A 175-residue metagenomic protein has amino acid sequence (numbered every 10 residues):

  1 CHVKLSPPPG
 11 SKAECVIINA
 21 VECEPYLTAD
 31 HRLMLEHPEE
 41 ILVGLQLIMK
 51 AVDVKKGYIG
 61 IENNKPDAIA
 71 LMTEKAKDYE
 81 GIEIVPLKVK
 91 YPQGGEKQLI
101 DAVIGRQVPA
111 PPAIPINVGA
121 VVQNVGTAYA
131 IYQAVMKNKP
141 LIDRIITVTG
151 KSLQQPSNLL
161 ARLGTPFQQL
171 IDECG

Functional and structural regions predicted by a protein language model:
C1-A102: Iron-sulfur-cluster electron-transfer modules
L42, F167-Q168: A generic alpha-helix preference that emphasizes hydrophobic side chains
M49, I171-D172: Residue-level preference for well-ordered alpha-helical positions
K55-F167, E173-G175: Hydrophobic alpha-helical positions that pack around
